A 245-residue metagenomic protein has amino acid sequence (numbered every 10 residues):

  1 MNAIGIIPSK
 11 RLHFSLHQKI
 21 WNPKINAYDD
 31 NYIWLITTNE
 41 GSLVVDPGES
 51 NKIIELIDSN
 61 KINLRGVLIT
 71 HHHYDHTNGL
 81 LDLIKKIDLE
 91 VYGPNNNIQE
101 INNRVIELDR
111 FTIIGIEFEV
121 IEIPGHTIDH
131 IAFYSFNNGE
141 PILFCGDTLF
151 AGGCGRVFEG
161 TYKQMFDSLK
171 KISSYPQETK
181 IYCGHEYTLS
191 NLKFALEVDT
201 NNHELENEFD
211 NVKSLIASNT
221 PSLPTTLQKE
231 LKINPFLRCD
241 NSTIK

Functional and structural regions predicted by a protein language model:
N2-G5, K170-K180, Y187-K245: Accessory terminal helices/loops
A3-I62, F133-G146: Conserved beta-strand hairpin/beta-sheet module of binuclear metal-dependent hydrolase folds, prominently
Y28-D30, S42, E49-V120, P141 (+1 more regions): Active-site HxH/HxHxD metal-binding segment of metal-dependent hydrolases
L35, R110-T112, A132-Y134, K180: Residue-level detector of beta-strand face positions
P47-E49, H72, N96, H126-T127 (+3 more regions): Active-site metal-binding loops of divalent metal-dependent hydrolases
V67-T77, I121-D129, Y182-T188: Histidine-centered catalytic micro-motifs
I113-I116, V120-E122, T127-F144, L149-Y162: Ligand/cofactor pocket segment of small-molecule handling proteins
G153-T179: Active-site-adjacent loop/tail segments of enzyme domains
